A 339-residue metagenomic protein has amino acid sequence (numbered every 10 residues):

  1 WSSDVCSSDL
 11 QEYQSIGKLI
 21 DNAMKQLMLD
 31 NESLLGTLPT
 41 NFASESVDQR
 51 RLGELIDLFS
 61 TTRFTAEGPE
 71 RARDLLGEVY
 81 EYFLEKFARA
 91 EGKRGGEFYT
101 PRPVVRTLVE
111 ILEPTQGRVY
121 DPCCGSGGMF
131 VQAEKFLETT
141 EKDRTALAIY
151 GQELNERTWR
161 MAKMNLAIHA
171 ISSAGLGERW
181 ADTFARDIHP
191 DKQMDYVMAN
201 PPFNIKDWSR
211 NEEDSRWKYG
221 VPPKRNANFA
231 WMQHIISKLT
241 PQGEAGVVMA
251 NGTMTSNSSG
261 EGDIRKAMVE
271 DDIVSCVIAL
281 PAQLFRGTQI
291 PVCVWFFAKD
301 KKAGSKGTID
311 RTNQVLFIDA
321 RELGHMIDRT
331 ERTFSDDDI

Functional and structural regions predicted by a protein language model:
S3-T115, A174-I188, A279-A282, I309-R321 (+2 more regions): Non-catalytic, mostly N-terminal accessory regions of nucleic-acid modification and defense proteins
R94-A199, N204-W208, E213-S215, R225 (+4 more regions): Conserved S-adenosyl-L-methionine
T115, L239-A245: Short glycine-dipeptide loop
T145-A146, Q242-E244, D271-C276, I290-C293 (+1 more regions): Short glycine-/polar-rich loops that comprise or flank the Walker A/P-loop and associated switch/sensor motifs
H189-D191, K238-T240, G287, D310: Conserved catalytic network of the ASCE P-loop NTPase/AAA+ motor domain
W208-A227, N251-E261, P281-G287, R329-D337: Short, contiguous acidic/charged loop-to-helix segments that flank catalytic cores in large enzymes
F285-I339: Flexible, glycine-/basic-rich loop-and-beta segments that form/coincide with the SAM-dependent methyltransferase
